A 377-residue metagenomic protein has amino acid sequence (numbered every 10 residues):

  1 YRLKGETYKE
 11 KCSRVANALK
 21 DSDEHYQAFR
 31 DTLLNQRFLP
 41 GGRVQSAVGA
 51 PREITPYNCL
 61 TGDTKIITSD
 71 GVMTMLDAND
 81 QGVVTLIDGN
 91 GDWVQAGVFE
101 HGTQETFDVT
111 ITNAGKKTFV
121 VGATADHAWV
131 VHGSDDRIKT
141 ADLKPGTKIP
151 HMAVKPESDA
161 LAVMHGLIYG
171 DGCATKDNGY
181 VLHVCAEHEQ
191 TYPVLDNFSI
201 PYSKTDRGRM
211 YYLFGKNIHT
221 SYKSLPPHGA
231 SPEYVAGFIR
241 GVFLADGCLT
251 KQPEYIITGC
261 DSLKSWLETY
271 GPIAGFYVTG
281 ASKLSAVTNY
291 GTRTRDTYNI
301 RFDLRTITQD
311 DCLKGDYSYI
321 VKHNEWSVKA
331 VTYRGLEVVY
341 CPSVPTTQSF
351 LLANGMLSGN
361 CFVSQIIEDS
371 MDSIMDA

Functional and structural regions predicted by a protein language model:
Y1-D63, L143-T147, K155, D159 (+2 more regions): Extended catalytic cores of very large enzyme megasubunits
T7, S69-A78, R137-A141, S231: Short, structural beta-strand-to-alpha-helix junction motif
R43, T61, Q81, V98-T288 (+1 more regions): Intein-associated homing endonuclease modules of the LAGLIDADG/DOD-type, together with closely related HINT-family
Y57, Y298, Y340: Change "...and in nucleic-acid phosphodiester-cleaving endonucleases..." to "...and in nucleic-acid processing enzymes
L60-V94, Y319-N324: Long, charge-dense accessory insertions within large macromolecular proteins
S69-D70, I87-N90, H151-V154, D171 (+3 more regions): Fold-independent oxyanion-binding glycine-rich loops and adjacent beta-strand/coil segments at enzyme active sites
N217-S224, T288-H323, V331: Long, continuous compositionally biased terminal/linker segments
